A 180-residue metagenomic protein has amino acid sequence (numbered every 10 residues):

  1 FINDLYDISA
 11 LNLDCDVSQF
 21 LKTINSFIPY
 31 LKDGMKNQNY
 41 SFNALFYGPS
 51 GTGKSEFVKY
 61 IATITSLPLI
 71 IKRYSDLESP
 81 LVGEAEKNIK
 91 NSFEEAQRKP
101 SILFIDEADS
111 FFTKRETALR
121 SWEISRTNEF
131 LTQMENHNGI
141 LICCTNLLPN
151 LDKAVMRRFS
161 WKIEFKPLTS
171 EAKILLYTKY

Functional and structural regions predicted by a protein language model:
F1-I8: Interdomain "pre-motor" coupling segment immediately N-terminal to P-loop NTPase/helicase cores
D16-Y180: Walker A/P-loop NTP-binding motif of AAA+ ATPase domains
